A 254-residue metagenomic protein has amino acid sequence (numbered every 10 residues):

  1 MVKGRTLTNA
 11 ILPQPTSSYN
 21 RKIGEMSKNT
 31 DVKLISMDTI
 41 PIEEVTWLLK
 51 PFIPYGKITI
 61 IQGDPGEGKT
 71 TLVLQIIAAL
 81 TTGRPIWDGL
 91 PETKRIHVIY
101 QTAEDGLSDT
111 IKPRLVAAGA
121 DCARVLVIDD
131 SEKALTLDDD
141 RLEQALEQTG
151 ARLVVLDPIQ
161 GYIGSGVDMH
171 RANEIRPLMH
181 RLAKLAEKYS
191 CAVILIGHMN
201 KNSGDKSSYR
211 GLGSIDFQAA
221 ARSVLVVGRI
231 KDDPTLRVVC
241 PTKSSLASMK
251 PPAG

Functional and structural regions predicted by a protein language model:
M1-N29: Short, small/acidic-rich helices and loops at N termini and domain boundaries of DNA replication/processing enzymes
Y19, S27-N29, I35-M37, E43-E44 (+4 more regions): Conserved inter-motif catalytic segment of the P-loop NTP-binding fold
P54: Residues immediately N-terminal to the Walker A/P-loop in ABC ATPase nucleotide-binding domains
I60, G66, T71, V98-Q101 (+3 more regions): Phosphate-binding/switch region of NTP-binding enzymes
L72, I76: Hydrophobic positions on the alpha1 helix immediately C-terminal to the Walker A/P-loop
T81: Gly/Ala-rich phosphate-binding loop of Rossmann-like dinucleotide-binding domains, activating on the conserved
W87-D88, S214: Catalytic micro-motifs at enzyme active sites that drive phosphoryl/nucleotidyl and oxygen chemistry
